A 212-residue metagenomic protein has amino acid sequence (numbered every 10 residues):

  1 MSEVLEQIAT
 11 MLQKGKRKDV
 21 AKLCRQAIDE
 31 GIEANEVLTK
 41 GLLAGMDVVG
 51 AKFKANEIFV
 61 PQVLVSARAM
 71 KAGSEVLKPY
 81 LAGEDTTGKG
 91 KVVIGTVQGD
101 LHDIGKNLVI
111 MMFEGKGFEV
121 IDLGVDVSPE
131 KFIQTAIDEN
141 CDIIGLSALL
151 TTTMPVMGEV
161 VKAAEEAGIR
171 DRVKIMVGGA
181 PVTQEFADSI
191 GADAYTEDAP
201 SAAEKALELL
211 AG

Functional and structural regions predicted by a protein language model:
M1-E84: Long amphipathic alpha-helical segments
A21, R25-I28, M46, A67 (+7 more regions): Residues within alpha-helical segments
L81-Q98: Glycine/charge-rich, flexible interdomain linkers and switch-proximal surface loops that mediate coupling
V109-K116, I121-A192, S201, K205-L207: Cofactor-cradling patches in redox/metallo enzymes
E208-G212: Generic C-terminal helix-cap and adjacent flexible tail
